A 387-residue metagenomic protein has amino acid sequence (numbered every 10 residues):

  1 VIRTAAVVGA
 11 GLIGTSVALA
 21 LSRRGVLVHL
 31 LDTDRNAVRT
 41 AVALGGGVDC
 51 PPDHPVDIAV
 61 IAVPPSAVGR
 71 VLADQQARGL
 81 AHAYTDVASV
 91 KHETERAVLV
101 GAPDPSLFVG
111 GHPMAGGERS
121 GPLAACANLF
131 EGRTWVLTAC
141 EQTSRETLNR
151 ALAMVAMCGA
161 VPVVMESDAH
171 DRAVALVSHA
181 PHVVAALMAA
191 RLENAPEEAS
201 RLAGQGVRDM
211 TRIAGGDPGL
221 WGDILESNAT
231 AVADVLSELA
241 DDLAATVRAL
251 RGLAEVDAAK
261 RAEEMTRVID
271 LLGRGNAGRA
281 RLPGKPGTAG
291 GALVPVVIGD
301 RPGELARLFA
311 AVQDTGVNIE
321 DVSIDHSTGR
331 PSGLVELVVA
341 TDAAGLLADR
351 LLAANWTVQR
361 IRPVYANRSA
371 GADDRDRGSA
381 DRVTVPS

Functional and structural regions predicted by a protein language model:
V1-C50, I58: NAD(P)+-binding Rossmann beta1-loop-alpha1 motif at the extreme N-terminus of oxidoreductases
T33-D34, A88, D325: Residues in the short beta-alpha loop(s) of Rossmann-like NAD(P)-binding domains
P51-T85: Rossmann-like NAD(P)-binding element
V63-P65, S89, P113, M188: Short glycine-/small-residue-rich Rossmann-like dinucleotide-binding loops
V71-L123: Rossmann-like NAD(P)(H) cofactor-binding subdomain of soluble oxidoreductases
L129-G215: Internal alpha-helical scaffold of NAD(P)-dependent oxidoreductase catalytic cores
E197-G275, L293-V294: Interdomain hinge/lid region at the active-site interface of Rossmann-like NAD(P)-dependent oxidoreductases
G275-S387: A conserved regulatory-domain signal marking ACT and ACT-like small-molecule sensing domains and adjacent regulatory
